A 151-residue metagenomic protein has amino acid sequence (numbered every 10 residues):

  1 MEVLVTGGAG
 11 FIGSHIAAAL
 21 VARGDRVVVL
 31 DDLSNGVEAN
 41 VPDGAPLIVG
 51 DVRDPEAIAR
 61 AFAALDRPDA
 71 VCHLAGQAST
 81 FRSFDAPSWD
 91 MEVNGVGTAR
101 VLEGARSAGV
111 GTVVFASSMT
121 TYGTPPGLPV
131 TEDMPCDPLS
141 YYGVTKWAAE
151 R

Functional and structural regions predicted by a protein language model:
M1-R151: N-terminal Rossmann-like NAD(P)+-binding domain of SDR-like oxidoreductases, especially those catalyzing
